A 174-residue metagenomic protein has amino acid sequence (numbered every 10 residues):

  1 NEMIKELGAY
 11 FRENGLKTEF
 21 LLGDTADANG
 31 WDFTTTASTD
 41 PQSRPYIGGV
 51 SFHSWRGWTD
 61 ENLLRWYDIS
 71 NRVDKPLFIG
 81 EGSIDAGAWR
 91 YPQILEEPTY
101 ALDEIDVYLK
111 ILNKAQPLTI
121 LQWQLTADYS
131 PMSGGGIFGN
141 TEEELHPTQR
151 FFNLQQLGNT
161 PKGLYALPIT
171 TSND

Functional and structural regions predicted by a protein language model:
N1-A88: Active-site neighborhood of glycoside hydrolase catalytic domains
L77-N173: Aromatic/acidic polysaccharide-binding cleft in carbohydrate-active enzymes
